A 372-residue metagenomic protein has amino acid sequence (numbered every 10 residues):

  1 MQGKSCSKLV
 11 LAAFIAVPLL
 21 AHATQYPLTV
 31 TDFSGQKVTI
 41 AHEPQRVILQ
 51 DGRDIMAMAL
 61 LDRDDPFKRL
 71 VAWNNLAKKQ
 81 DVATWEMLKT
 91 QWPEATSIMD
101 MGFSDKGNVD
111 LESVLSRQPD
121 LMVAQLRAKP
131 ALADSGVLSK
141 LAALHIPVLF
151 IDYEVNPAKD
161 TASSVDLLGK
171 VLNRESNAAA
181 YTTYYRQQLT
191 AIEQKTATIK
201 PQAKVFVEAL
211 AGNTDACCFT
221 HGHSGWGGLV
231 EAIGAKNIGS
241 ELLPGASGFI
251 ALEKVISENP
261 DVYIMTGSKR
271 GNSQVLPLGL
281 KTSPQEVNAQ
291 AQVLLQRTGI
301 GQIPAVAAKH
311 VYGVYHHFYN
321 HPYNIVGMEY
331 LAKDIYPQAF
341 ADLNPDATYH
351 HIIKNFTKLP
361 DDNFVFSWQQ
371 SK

Functional and structural regions predicted by a protein language model:
M1-V10: Bacterial N-terminal signal peptides that target proteins for export
V10-P18: Bacterial N-terminal signal peptides
A23-K372: N-terminal ligand-binding lobe of clamshell/alpha-beta domains
